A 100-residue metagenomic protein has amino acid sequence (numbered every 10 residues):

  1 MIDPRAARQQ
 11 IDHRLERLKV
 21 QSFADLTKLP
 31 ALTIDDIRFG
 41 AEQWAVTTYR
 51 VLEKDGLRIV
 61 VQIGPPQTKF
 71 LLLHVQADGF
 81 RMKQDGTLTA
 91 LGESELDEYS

Functional and structural regions predicted by a protein language model:
M1-S100: Flexible, low-complexity segments enriched in proline/glycine/serine and punctuated by aromatic residues
